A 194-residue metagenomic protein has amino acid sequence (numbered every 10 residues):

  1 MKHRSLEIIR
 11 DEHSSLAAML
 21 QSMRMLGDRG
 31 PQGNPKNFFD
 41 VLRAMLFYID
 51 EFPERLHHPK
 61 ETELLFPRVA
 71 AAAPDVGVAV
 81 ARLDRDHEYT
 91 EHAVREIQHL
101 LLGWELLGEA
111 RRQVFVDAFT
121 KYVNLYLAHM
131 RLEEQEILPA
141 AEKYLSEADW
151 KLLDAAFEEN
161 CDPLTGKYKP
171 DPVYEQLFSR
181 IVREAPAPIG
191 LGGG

Functional and structural regions predicted by a protein language model:
M1-G194: Small-residue-biased structural context
